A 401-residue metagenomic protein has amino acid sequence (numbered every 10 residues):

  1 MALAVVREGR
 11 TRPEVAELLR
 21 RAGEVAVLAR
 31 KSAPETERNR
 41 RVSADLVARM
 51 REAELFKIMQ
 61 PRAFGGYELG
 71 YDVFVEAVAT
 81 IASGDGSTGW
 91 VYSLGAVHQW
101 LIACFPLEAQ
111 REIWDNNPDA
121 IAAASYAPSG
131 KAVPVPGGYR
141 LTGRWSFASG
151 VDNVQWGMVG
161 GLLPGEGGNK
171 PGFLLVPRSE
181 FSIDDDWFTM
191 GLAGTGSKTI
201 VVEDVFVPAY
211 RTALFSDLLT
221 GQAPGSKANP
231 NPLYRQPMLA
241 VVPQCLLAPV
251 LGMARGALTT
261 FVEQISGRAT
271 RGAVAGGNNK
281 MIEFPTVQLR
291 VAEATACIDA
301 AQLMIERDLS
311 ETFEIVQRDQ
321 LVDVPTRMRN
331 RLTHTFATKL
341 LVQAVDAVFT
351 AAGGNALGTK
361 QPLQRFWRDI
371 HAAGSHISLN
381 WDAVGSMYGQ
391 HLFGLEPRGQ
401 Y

Functional and structural regions predicted by a protein language model:
M1-R20, E24, G399-Y401: Basic/polar N-terminal segments that are highly enriched at the extreme N-terminus, encompassing both cleavable
R20-G23, G252-R255, T259, A292-D299 (+4 more regions): Generic structural signal for well-ordered, non-transmembrane alpha-helical segments in soluble/cytosolic regions
R30, P34-E37, D299-T333, F349-L357: C-terminal helix-coil-helix/basic helical segment that borders enzyme active sites and/or dimer interfaces and provides
V42-E52, F56-V154: Glycine-rich flavin
P134, W145, G160-L163, L175-R178 (+6 more regions): Short, structured patches in soluble enzyme cores that scaffold and shape functional sites
R144-F181, D185-D186, G353: DPxDG-like acidic metal-binding loop motif
S197-I298: Glycine-rich beta->alpha junctions and the first turn(s) of the following alpha-helix
A352-Y401: Glycine-rich phosphate/cofactor-binding loops in nucleotide/flavin-utilizing enzymes
